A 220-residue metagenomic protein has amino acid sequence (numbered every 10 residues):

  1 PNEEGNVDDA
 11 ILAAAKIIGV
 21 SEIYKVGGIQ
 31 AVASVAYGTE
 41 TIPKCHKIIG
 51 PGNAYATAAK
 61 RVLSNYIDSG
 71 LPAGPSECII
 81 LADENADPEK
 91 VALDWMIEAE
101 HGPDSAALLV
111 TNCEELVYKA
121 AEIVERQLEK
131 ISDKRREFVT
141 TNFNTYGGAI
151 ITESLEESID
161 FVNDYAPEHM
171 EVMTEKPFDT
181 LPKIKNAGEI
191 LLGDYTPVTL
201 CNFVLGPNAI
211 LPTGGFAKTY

Functional and structural regions predicted by a protein language model:
P1-A13: Conserved small-residue-rich beta-alpha loop and adjacent elements that most often cradle the phosphate/pyrophosphate
P1-E3, G28-I29, N53, E84-A86 (+3 more regions): Short, ordered loop/turn segments at secondary-structure junctions
A13-I97, H101-A106: Conserved NAD(P)+-binding/catalytic subdomain of aldehyde/semialdehyde dehydrogenases
V20, C45, Y146, A187-G188 (+1 more regions): Short, well-ordered alpha-helix to beta-strand connector turns
Y37-I42, E157-A166, L205-P207: Short, surface-exposed amphipathic charged segments that create phosphate/polyanion-binding patches used for binding
L81-D83, L109-N112, I151-T152, L192-G193 (+1 more regions): Short beta-strand-to-turn element immediately C-terminal to the catalytic PLP-Schiff-base lysine in fold type I
H101, L109-A187: A glycine- and small/hydrophobic-rich beta-loop-beta segment that serves as a flexible "lid/hinge" or phosphate-binding
D164-Y220: C-terminal core of ALDH-fold dehydrogenases
